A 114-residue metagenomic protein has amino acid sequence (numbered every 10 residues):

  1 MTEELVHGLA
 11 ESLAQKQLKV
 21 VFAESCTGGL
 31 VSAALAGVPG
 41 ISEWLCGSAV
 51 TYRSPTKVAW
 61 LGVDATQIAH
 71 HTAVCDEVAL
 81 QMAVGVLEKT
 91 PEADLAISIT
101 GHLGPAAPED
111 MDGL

Functional and structural regions predicted by a protein language model:
M1-L114: Short alpha-helical segments enriched in small residues
